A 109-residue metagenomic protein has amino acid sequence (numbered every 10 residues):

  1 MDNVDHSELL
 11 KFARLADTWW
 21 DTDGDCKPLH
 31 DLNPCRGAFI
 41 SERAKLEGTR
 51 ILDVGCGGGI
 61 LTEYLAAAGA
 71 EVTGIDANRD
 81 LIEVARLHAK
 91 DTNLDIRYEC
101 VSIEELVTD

Functional and structural regions predicted by a protein language model:
M1-W20: N-terminal, positively charged/glycine-rich alpha-helical extensions of SAM-dependent methyltransferases
D5, N33, N78: Short, conserved glycine- and acidic-residue-centered signature motifs in active-site or ligand-binding loops
K11, C35-F39, V84: Alpha-helical elements of Rossmann-like donor-binding domains used by nucleotide-donor carbohydrate transfer enzymes
D23-C26: Class I SAM-dependent methyltransferase Rossmann-like catalytic core, especially the SAM/SAH-binding loop
H30-E47: Conserved alpha-helix/loop element of class I SAM-dependent methyltransferases that forms part of the SAM/SAH-binding
L46, T108-D109: Glycine-rich phosphate-binding loop signature in dinucleotide/nucleotide-binding domains
T49-G55: Conserved class I S-adenosyl-L-methionine
L52, I60-L106: Class I SAM-dependent methyltransferase SAM/SAH-binding core
